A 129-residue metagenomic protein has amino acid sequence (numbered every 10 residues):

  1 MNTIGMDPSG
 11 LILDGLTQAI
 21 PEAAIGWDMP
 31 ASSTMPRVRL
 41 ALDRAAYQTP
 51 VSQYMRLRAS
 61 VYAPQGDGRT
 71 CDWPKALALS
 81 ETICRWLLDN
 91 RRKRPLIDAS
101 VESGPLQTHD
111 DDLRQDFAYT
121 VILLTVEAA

Functional and structural regions predicted by a protein language model:
M1-A23, L42-A129: Charged, amphipathic alpha-helical segments and their flanking helix caps
I25-T34: Short acidic low-complexity segments
S33-D43: A short, hydrophobic beta-strand-centered structural micro-motif
